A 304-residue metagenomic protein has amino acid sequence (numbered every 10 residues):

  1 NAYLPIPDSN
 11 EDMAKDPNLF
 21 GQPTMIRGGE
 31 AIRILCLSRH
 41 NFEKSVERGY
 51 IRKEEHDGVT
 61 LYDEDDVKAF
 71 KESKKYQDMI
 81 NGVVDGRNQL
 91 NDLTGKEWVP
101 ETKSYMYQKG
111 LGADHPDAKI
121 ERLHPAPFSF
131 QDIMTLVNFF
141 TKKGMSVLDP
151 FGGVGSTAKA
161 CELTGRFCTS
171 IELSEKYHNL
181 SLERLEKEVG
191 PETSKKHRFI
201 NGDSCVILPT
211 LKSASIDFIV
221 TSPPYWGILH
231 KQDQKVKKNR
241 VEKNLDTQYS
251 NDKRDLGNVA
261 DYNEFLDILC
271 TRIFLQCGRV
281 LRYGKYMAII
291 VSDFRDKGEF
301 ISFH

Functional and structural regions predicted by a protein language model:
Y3-H304: Class I S-adenosyl-L-methionine-dependent methyltransferase catalytic core
